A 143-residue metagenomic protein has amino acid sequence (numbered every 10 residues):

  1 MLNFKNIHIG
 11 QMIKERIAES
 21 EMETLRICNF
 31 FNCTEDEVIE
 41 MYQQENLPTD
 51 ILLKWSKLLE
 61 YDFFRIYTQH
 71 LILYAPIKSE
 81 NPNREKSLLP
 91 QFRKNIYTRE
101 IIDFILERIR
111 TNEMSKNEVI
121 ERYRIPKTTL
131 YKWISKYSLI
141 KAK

Functional and structural regions predicted by a protein language model:
M1-S20, L88-P90, N95-T111: A short, Lys/Arg-rich alpha-helix, primarily the initiator
M22, D50, E113-M114: Residue-level signal for the short linker/turn that defines the boundary of a DNA-recognition helix
E23-C28, N117-Y123: Short alpha-helical "recognition helix" segments of helix-turn-helix
F31-L47, K136: Recognition helix of helix-turn-helix/homeodomain-like DNA-binding domains that insert into the DNA major groove
D50-I66: DNA major-groove recognition helix of helix-turn-helix/homeodomain DNA-binding modules
Y67-I96, E113: Short, charged recognition helix plus adjacent turn of helix-turn-helix-like nucleic-acid-binding domains
